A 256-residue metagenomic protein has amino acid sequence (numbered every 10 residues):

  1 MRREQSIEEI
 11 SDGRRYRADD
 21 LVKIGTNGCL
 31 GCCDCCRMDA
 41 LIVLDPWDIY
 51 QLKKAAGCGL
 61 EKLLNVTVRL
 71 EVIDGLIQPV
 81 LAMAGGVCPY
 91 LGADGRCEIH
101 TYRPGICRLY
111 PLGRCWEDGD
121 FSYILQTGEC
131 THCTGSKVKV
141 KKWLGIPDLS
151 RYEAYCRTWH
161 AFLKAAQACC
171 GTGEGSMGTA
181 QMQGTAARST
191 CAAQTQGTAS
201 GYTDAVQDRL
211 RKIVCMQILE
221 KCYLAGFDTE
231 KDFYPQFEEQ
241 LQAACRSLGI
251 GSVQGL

Functional and structural regions predicted by a protein language model:
M1-V87, L91-G178, Q196-L256: Short loop/turn segments that flank or connect secondary-structure elements
T179-T198: Long, intrinsically disordered low-complexity tandem-repeat segments
